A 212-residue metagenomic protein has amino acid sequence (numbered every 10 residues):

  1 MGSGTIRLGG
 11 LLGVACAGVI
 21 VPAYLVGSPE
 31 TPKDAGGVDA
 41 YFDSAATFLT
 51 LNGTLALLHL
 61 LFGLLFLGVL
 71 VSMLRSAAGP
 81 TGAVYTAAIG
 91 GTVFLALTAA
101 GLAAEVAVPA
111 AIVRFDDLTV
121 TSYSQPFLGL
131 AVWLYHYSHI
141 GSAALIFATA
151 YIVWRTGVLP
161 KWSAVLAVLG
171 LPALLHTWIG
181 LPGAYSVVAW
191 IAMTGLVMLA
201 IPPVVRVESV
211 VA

Functional and structural regions predicted by a protein language model:
M1-A212: Hydrophobic, aromatic-enriched alpha-helical segments typical of multi-pass transmembrane helices
